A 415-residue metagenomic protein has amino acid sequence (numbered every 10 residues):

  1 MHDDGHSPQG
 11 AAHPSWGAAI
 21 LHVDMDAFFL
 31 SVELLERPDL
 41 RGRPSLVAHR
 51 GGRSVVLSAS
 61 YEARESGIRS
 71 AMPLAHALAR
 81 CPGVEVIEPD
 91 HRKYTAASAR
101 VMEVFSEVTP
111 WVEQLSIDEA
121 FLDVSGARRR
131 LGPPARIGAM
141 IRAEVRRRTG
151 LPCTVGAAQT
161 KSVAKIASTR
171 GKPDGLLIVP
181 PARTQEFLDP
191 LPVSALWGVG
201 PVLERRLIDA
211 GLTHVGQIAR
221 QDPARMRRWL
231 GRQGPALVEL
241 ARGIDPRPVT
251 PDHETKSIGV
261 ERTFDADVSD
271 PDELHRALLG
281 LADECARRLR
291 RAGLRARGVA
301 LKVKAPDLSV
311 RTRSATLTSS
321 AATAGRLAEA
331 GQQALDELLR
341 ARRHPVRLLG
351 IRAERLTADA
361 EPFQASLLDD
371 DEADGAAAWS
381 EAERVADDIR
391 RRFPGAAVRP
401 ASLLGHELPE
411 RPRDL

Functional and structural regions predicted by a protein language model:
M1-L237, V249, R287, A373-L415: Gly/Gly-Pro- and Ser/Thr-rich, intrinsically disordered tail segments characteristic of DNA damage-repair and tolerance
H13-P14, L188, A195, L203-V346 (+1 more regions): DNA-contacting surface of Y-family translesion DNA polymerases
F28, G51-S54, P306-V310, L356-D359: Short, charged/polar surface micro-motifs in flexible loops or helix N-caps
R43, C153, D174, R297-V299 (+2 more regions): Change "...and in nucleic-acid phosphodiester-cleaving endonucleases..." to "...and in nucleic-acid processing enzymes
L46-A48, I87, D123, V238 (+6 more regions): Residues in well-ordered beta-strands of folded domains
M72-R80, P110-I117, R247-I258, K302-P306 (+1 more regions): Short, compositionally biased low-complexity segments
A120-G126, L308, T312-A315, A358 (+1 more regions): Short, hydrophobic beta-strand segments
S319-L415: Acidic, metal-coordinating catalytic segment for phosphate/diphosphate chemistry, firing primarily on the Nudix
